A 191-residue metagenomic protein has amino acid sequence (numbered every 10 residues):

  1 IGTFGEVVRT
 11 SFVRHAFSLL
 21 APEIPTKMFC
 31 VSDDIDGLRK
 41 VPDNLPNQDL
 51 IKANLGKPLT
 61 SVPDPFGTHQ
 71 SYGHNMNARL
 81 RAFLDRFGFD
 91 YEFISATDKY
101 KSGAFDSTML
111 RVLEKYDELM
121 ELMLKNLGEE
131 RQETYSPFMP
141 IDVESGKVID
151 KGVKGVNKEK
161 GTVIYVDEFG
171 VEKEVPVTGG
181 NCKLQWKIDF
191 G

Functional and structural regions predicted by a protein language model:
I1-M120: N-terminal Rossmann-like or analogous alpha/beta NTP/dinucleotide-binding catalytic cores that position adenine
K115-E121, K125-G191: Alpha-helical recognition segments enriched in aromatics with Gly/Pro capping that present substrate-recognition
